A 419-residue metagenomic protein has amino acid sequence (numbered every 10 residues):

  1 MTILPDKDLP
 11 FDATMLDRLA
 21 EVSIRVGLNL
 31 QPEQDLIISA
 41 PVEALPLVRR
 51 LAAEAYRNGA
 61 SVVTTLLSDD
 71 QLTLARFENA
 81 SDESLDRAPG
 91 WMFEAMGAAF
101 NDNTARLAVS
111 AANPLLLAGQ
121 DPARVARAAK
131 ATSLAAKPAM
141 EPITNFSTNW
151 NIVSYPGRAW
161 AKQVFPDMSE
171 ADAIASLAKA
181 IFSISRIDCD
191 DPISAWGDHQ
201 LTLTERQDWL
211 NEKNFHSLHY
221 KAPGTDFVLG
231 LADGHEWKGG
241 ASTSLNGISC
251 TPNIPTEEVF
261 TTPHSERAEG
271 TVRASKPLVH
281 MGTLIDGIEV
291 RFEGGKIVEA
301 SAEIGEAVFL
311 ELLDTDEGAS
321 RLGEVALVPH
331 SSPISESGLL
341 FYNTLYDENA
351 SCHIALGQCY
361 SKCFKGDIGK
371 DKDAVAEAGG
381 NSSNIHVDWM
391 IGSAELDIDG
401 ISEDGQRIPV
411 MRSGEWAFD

Functional and structural regions predicted by a protein language model:
M1-E269, I408, W416-D419: Active-site bordering "gate/hinge" segments that shape substrate access to catalytic or cofactor-binding pockets
E21, N211-K213, M281-T283, G318 (+2 more regions): Short solvent-exposed loop/turn micro-motifs enriched in small/polar/acidic residues
E43-A44, A112-P114, G157, T225 (+8 more regions): Short, glycine-/Ser/Thr-/acidic-enriched flexible segments
T261-E317: Long, well-ordered mid-to-C-terminal structural blocks that present hydrophobic/aromatic surfaces
R267-E269, I285-G287, G294-I297, S320-E324 (+3 more regions): Active-site lining segments that contact anionic ligands and/or coordinate catalytic metals
E299-I368: Dual-mode signal for accessory low-complexity, basic/Gly-rich regions
D373-D419: Extended hydrophobic packing segments that form well-structured cores
